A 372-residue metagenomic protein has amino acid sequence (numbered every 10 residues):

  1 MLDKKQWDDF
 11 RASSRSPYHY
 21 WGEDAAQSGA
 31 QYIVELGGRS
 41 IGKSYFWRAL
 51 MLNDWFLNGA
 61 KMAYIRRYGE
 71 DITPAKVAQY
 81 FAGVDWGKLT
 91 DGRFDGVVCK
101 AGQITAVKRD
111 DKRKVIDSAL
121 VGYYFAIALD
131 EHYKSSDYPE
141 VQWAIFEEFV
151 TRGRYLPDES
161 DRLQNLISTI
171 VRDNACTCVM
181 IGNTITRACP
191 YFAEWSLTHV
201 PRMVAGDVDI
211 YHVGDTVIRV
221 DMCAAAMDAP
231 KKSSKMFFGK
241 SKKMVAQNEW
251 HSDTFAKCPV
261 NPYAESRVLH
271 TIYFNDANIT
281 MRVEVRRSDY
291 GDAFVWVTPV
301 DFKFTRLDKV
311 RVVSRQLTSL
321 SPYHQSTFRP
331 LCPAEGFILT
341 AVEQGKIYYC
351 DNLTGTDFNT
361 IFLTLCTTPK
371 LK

Functional and structural regions predicted by a protein language model:
L2-K372: Phosphate/NTP-binding elements of NTP-utilizing enzymes
